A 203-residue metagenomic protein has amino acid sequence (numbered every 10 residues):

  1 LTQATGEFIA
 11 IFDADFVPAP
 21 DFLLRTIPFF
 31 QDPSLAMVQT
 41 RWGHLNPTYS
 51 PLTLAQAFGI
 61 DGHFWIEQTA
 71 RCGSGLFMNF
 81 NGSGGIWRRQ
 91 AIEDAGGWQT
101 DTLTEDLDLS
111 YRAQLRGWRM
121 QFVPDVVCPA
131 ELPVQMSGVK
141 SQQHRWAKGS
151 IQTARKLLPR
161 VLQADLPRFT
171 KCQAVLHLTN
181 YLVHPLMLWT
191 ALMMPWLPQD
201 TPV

Functional and structural regions predicted by a protein language model:
L1-E7, P20-L103, M136-R168, C172 (+1 more regions): Long helical/loop segments within the catalytic core of UDP-sugar-dependent glycosyltransferases, especially the large
P47, A130-E131: Generic structural signal for helix capping and beta-alpha/helix-loop junctions
D94, D101-T102, S110-Q114, M194 (+1 more regions): Long, highly hydrophobic alpha-helical transmembrane signal-anchor segments
D101, S110-P129: Catalytic donor-sugar/metal-binding loop of nucleotide-sugar-dependent glycosyltransferases
R168-V203: Alpha-helical bilayer-embedded segments of polytopic membrane proteins, i.e., transmembrane/intramembrane helices
